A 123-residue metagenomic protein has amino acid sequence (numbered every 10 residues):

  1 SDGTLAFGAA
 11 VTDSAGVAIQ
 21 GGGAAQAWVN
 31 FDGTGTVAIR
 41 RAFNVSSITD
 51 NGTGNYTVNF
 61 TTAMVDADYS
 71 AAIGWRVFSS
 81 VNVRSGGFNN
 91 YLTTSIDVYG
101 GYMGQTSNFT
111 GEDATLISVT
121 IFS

Functional and structural regions predicted by a protein language model:
G3-D66, Y102-S123: Extracellular receptor-binding modules and their adjoining Ser/Thr/Gly/Asp/Asn-rich linkers
V65-R76: Short, surface-exposed, low-complexity cationic segments
W75-S123: Extracellular jelly-roll beta-sandwich "head" domains, especially the C-terminal globular C1q domain
